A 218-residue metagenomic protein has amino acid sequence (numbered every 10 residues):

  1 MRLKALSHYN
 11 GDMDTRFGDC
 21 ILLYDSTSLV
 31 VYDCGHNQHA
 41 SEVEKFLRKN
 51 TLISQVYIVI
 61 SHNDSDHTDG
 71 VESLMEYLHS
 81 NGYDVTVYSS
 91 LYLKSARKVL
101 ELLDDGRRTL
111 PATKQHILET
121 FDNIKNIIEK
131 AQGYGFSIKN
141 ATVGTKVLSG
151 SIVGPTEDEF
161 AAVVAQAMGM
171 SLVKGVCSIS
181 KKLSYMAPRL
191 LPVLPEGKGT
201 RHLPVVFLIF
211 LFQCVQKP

Functional and structural regions predicted by a protein language model:
M1-L6, S73-K217: Flexible, acidic/histidine-containing loops and adjacent segments that form or flank the divalent-metal
M1-S28, V147, Y185: Zn-dependent metallo-beta-lactamase
M13-T15, A40-S41, E159-V164: Short, solvent-exposed loop/turn elements at domain surfaces
T15, L23-S26, N50-S54, N81-G82 (+2 more regions): Flexible, charged surface loops at secondary-structure boundaries
R16, H67-T68, T120, L203: Active-site-proximal structural scaffolding
V30-Y32: Conserved catalytic cores of phosphodiester-cleaving nucleases, focusing on short active-site segments
Q38-S89, P218: Active-site metal-binding motif and surrounding structural segment of the metallo-beta-lactamase
